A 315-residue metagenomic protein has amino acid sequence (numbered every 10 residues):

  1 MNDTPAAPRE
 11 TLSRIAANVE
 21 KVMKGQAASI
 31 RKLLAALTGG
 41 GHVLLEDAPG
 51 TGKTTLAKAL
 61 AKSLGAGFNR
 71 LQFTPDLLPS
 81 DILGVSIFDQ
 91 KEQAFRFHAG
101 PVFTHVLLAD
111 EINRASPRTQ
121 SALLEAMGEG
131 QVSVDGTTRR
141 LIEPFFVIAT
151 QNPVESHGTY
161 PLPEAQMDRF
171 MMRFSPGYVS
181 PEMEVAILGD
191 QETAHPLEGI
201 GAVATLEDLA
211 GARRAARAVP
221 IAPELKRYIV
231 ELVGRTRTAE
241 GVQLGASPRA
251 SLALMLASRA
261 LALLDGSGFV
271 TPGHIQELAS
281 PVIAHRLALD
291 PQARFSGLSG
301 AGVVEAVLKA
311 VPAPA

Functional and structural regions predicted by a protein language model:
N2, A6, T236-A315: C-terminal engagement/docking regions of AAA+ P-loop ATPases
A7-A48, V230, G234: Pre-Walker A (pre-P-loop) alpha-helix and adjacent loop at the N terminus of AAA/AAA+ ATPase modules, a conserved
R31-A35, F88-L108, T137: Conserved alpha-helical scaffold flanking the Walker A/P-loop in AAA+ ATPase domains
L37-T74: Walker A/P-loop
D47, D110-E111, A122: Walker B catalytic acidic pair
A48, I82, T150: P-loop (Walker A) phosphate-binding loop of NTP-binding proteins
S63-K91: AAA+/P-loop NTPase substrate/partner-engagement loops
D89-A94, A115, T119, M127-V219 (+1 more regions): Canonical AAA+ ATPase core
